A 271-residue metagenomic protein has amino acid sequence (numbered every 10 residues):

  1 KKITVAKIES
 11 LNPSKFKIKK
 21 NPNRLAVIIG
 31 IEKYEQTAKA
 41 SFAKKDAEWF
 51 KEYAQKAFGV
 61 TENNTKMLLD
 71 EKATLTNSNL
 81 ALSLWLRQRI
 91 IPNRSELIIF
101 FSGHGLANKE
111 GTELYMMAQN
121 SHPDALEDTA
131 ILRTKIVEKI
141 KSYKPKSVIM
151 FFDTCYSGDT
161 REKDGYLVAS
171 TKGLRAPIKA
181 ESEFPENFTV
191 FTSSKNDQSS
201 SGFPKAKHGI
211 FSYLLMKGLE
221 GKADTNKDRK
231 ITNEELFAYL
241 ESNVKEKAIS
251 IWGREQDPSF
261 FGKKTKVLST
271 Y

Functional and structural regions predicted by a protein language model:
K2-P13, A47, K51-S95, E127-D128 (+2 more regions): Functional beta-strand-loop-alpha-helix junction segments that form "active/interaction loops" within catalytic
P13-K19, A223-Y271: Caspase-like cysteine protease fold
P22-A38: Short glycine-rich His-centered loop
N23, T76-S102, L106-G165, E235: Caspase-like (clan CD) cysteine peptidase catalytic core
V27-E32, L68-K72, F100-H104, M117-S121 (+3 more regions): Active-site-proximal beta-strand/loop segments in catalytic clefts of secreted hydrolases
Y34-E48, E52, G202-A206: Glycine- and acidic-residue-enriched helix-capping/strand-helix junction motifs
E52-V60, S83-I91, K141-P145, M216 (+3 more regions): Sec-exported extracytoplasmic/periplasmic mature domains
V148-Y213: Extracellular S/T/G-rich loop segment that most often corresponds to the catalytic His/Ser-adjacent loop
